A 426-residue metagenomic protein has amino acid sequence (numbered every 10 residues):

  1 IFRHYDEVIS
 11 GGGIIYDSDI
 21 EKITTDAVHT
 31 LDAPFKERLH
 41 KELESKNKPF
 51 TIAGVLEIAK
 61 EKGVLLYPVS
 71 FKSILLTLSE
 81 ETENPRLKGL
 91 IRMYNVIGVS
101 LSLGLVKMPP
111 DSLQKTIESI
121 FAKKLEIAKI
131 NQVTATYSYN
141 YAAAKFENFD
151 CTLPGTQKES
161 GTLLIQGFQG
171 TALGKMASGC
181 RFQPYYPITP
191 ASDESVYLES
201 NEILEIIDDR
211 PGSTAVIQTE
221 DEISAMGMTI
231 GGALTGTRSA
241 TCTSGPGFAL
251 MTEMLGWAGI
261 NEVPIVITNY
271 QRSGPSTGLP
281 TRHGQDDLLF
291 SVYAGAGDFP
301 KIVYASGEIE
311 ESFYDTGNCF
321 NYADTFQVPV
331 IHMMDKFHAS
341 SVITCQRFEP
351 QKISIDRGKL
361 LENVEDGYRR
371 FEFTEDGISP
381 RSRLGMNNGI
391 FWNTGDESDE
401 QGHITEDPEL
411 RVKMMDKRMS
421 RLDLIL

Functional and structural regions predicted by a protein language model:
I1, I20-E21, K72, I188-P190 (+12 more regions): Short, glycine-/Ser/Thr-/acidic-enriched flexible segments
I1-S178, F182-P184: Active-site cofactor/cluster-binding pocket
Y5-E7, T25-T30, L78-E81, T116 (+9 more regions): Short acidic, glycine/serine/threonine-rich loops at helix termini
I15-D17, Y67-S70, T243, V266-Y270 (+2 more regions): Short beta-strand segments
A59-V69, R282-I331, I355-N363, R418: Conserved thiamine diphosphate
L87-N95, V99, V106, E310-F313 (+1 more regions): Conserved anion/nucleotide-ligand pocket segment
S112-A296, P300-K301, S306: Thiamine diphosphate
I165, S178, D315, F320-L426: Flexible, low-complexity linker and terminal segments
